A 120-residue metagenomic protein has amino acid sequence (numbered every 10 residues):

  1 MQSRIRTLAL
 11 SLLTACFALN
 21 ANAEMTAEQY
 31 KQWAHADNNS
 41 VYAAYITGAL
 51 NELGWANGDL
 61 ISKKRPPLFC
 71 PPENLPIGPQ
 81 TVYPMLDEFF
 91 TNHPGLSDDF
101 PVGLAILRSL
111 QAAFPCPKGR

Functional and structural regions predicted by a protein language model:
M1, N22-E24: Absolute protein N-terminus
M1-A9: Bacterial N-terminal signal peptides that target proteins for export
C16-A21: N-terminal signal peptide c-region/cleavage motif recognized by signal peptidases
E24-D87, S109: Short N-proximal segments of mature Sec-exported proteins
P84, E88, H93-R120: Short, compact, well-ordered microdomains
